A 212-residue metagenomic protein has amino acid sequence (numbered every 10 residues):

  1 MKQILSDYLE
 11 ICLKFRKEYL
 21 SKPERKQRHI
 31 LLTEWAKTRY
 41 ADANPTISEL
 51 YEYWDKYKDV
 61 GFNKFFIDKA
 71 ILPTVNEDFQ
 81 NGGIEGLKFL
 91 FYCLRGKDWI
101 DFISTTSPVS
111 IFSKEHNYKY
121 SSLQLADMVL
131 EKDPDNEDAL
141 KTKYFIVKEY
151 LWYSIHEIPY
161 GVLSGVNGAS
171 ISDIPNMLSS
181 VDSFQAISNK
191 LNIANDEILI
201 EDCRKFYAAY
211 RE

Functional and structural regions predicted by a protein language model:
K2-F15, E34-D59, Q80-T106, D135-P159 (+1 more regions): Amphipathic alpha-helical repeat scaffolds of TPR domains
I4, K64, Q80-N81, L87 (+5 more regions): Inter-repeat boundary and helix-capping residues of tandem alpha-helical solenoids
R16-L32, K58-I71, K114-L123: Helix-turn-helix repeat elements of alpha-solenoid scaffolds
K17-E24, N136, N189-A194: Charged, low-complexity interaction regions
L32-R39, T74-F79, L94, K119 (+4 more regions): Alpha-helical junction/boundary sensor with strong preference for TPR arrays
N63-K69, D101-L125, W152-V166: Structural signature of tandem alpha-helical TPR/SEL1-like repeats, specifically the intra-repeat loop/turn
F65-G83: Long amphipathic N-terminal alpha/beta scaffold segment
I146-E149, Y153-E212: Long, ordered, amphipathic alpha-helical scaffolds
